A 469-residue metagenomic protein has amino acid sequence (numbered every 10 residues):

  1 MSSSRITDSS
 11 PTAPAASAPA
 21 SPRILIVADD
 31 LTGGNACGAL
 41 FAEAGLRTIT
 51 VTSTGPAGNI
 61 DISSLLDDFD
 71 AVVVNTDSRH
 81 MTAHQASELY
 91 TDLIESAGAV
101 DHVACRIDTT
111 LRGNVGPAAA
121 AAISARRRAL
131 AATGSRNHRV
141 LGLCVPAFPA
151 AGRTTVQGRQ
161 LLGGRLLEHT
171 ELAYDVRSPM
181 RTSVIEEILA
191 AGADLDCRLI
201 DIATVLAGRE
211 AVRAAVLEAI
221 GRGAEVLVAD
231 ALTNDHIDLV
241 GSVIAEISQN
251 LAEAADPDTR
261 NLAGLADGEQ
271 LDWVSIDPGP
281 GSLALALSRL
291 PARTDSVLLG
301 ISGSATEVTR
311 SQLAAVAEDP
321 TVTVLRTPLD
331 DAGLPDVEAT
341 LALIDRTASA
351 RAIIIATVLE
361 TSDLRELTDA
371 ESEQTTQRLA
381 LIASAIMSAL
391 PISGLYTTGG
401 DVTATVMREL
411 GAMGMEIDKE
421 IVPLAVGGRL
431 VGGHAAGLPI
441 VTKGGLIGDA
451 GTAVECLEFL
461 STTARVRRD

Functional and structural regions predicted by a protein language model:
A20-D67, V145-A150: N-terminal basic/disordered segments at the start of proteins
P22-R23, I49, D70, Q85 (+4 more regions): Cap/lid and interdomain-hinge subdomains that line or gate substrate/regulatory clefts in soluble alpha/beta enzymes
C37-A39, N114-A118, R153-L161, A211-V212 (+5 more regions): Short acidic, glycine/serine/threonine-rich loops at helix termini
G55-I62, H80-I94: Glycine-rich, highly charged phosphate/nucleotide-binding loops
D67-D77, A348, R429-R465: A structural-propensity feature for long, helix-poor, extended segments
L283, D345-T347, E366-Y396, G400-I417 (+1 more regions): Catalytic cores of soluble, metal-dependent hydrolases
L290, D295-R378, I382: Redox- and metal-dependent alpha/beta enzyme cores, enriched for Fe-S-associated oxidoreductases and cofactor-handling
I392, D401-T452: Conserved, well-ordered active-site substructure
